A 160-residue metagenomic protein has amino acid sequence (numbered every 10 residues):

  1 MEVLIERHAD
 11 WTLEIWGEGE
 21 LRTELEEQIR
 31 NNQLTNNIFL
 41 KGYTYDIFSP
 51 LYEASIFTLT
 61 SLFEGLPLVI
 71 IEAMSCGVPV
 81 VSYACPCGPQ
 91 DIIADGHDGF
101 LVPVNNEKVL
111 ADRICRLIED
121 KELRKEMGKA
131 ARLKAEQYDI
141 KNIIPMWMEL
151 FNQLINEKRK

Functional and structural regions predicted by a protein language model:
M1-F39, E122, K160: A conserved nucleotide-sugar
R30, V109, R116, L123-Q137 (+1 more regions): A short, well-ordered alpha-helix in the C-terminal region of glycosyltransferases
Y43, L62: Aromatic "clamp/platform" in nucleotide-sugar-dependent glycosyltransferases that forms part of the donor/acceptor
F48, S55, G77: A short alpha->beta transition loop at the rim of the catalytic pocket in nucleotide-sugar-dependent
E72, A84-G96, F100-L101: Short acidic/histidine- and often glycine-rich active-site loop of Leloir-type glycosyltransferases that engages
P79-Y83: Short hydrophobic beta-strand element within catalytic cores of glycosyltransferases and related nucleotide-activated
A94-G96, F100-E107, R116-K121, E136: Conserved acidic donor-binding segment of nucleotide-sugar-dependent glycosyltransferases
I140-K160: C-terminal alpha-helical cap of glycosyltransferases
